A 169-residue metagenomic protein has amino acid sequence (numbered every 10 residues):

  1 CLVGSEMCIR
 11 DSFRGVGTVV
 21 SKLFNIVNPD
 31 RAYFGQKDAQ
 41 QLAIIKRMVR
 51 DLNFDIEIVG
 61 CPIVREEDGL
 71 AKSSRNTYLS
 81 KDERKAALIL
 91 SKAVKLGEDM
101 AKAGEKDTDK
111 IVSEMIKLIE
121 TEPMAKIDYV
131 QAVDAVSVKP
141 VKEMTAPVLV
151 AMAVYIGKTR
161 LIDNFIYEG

Functional and structural regions predicted by a protein language model:
C1-G4, C8-I9: Single conserved hydrophobic/aromatic residue that forms the stacking wall/gate of nucleotide- or nucleobase-binding
R10-G17, R84-S91, E105, D109 (+2 more regions): Electropositive phosphate-/nucleotide-binding environments in soluble metabolic enzymes
S12-L23, I44: Active-site glycine-rich loop that binds ribose-phosphate moieties when present
S21, N25, K92-K95: Generic alpha-helical structural context detector
F24-Y33: Proline-aspartate-enriched helix->loop->beta-strand connector
D30, K37-Q41, D163-N164: Acidic active-site catalytic centers that drive phospho-/nucleotidyl reactions and related ester hydrolyses
D38-D128, V133, G169: Glycine-rich, Lys/Arg-enriched anion-binding loops that position phosphate/diphosphate groups for phosphoryl
E114-G169: Phosphate/ribose-recognition catalytic cores of enzymes acting on nucleotide-derived substrates
